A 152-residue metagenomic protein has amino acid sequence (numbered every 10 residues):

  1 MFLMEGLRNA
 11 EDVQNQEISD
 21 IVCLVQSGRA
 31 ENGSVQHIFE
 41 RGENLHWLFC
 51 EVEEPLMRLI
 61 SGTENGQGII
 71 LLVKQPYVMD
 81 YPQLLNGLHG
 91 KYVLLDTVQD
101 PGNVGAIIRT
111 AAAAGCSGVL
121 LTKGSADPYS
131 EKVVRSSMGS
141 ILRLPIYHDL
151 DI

Functional and structural regions predicted by a protein language model:
M1-G66: N-terminal positively charged helical leader segments and presequences
R8, N15, A30, N44 (+3 more regions): RNA substrate-binding interface of SAM-dependent RNA methyltransferases
